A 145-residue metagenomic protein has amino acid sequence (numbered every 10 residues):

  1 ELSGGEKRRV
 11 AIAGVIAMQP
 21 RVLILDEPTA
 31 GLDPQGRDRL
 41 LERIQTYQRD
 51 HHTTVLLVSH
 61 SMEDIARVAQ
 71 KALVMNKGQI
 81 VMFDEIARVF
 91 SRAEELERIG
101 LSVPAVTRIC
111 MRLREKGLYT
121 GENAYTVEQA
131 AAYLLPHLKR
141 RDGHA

Functional and structural regions predicted by a protein language model:
E1-L2: Conserved ABC ATPase signature
Q19: Conserved catalytic motifs of ABC-family nucleotide-binding domains
L23-D26: Catalytic Walker B motif of ABC-type/P-loop ATPase nucleotide-binding domains
S59-H60: H-loop/switch region of ABC-family ATPase nucleotide-binding domains
I65-R67: A short, surface-exposed alpha-helical micro-motif characterized by mixed small hydrophobic and charged/polar residues
F83-D84: ABC ATPase "signature
